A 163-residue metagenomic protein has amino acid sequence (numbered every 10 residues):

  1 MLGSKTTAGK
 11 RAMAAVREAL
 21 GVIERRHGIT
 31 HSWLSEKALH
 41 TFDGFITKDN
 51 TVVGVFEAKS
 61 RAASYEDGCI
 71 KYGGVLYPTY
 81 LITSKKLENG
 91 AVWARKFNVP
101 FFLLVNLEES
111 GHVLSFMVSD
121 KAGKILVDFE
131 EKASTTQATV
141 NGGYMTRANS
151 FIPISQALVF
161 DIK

Functional and structural regions predicted by a protein language model:
M1-E36: Acidic-basic catalytic patches of nuclease active cores, encompassing PD-(D/E)XK and other metal-cofactor nuclease
S4-T7, V22, T47, N106-K163: Non-catalytic C-terminal interaction segments of nucleic acid-processing enzymes
I23-R26, T47-D49, W93-F97: Alpha-helix C-cap/termination motif
G28-V53: Active-site metal-binding core of divalent-cation-utilizing nuclease and nuclease-like domains
W33-L39, F102-S110: Acidic carboxylate-rich catalytic motifs and surrounding loops in phosphoryl-/glycosyl-chemistry enzymes
G44-G68: Conserved catalytic cores of phosphodiester-cleaving nucleases, focusing on short active-site segments
R61-N89: Mg2+/Mn2+-dependent nuclease catalytic core
S84-L104, V113-D120: Acidic, metal/cofactor-coordinating or nucleic-acid-engaging core segments within structured domains
